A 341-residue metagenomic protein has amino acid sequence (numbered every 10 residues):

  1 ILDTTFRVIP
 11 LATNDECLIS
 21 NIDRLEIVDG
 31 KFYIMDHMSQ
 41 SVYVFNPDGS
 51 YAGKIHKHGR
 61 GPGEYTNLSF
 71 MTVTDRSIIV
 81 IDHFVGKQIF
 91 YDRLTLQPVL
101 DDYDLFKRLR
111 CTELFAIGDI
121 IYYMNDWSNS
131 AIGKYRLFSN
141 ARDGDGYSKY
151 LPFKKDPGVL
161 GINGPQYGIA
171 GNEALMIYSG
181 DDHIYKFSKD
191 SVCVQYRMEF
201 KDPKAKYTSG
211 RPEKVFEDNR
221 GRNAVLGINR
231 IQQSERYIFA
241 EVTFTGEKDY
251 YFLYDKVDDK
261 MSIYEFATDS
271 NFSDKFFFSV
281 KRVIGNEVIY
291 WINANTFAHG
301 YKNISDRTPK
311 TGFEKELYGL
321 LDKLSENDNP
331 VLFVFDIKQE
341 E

Functional and structural regions predicted by a protein language model:
I1-A12: Blade/loop signatures of beta-propeller domains
A12-R24, S39-F45, S50-R76, D82-H83 (+1 more regions): Blade-loop segments of beta-propeller domains
T13-C17, H56-E64, Y103-C111, F153-G158 (+2 more regions): Short coil/turn segments at the loop-to-beta-strand junctions that recur within blades of beta-propeller repeat folds
N21-R24, Y65-F70, K107-A116, G158-Q166 (+2 more regions): Repeated scaffold domains used in trafficking and secretory/extracellular systems, primarily beta-propellers
E26-H37, R76-D82, D119-S130, G168-K186 (+3 more regions): Short beta-strand elements that form the blades of beta-propeller/WD-repeat-like and other beta-sheet-rich scaffold
N46-S50, D92-L96, N140-G144, S188-S191 (+2 more regions): Short loop/turn segments that connect beta-strands within beta-propeller blades
Y65-L68, I81-K134, G146-D156: Asp-box/WD-like beta-propeller blade repeats and closely related beta-sheet repeat scaffolds
Q195-R220, V257-G285, A298: Conserved blade-ending motifs and adjacent loop-strand segments that build the rim/top face of beta-propeller domains
